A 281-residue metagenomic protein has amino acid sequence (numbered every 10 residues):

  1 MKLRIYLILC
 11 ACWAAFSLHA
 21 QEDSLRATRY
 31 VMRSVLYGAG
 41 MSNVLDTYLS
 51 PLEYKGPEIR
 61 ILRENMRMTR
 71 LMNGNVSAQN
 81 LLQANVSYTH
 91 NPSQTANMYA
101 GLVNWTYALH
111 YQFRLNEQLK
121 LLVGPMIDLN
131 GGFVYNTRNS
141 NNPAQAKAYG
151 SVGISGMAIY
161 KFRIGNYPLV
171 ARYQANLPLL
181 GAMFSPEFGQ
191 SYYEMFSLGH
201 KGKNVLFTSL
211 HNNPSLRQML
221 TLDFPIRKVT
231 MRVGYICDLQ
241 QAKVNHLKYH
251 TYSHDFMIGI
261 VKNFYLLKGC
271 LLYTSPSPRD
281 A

Functional and structural regions predicted by a protein language model:
Q21-Q79: Short glycine/proline- and aromatic-enriched beta-strand/turn motifs that initiate or cap beta-hairpins
R26-V35, M72-N80, E117-P125, A148 (+3 more regions): Outer-envelope beta-barrel architecture signal
R33-N43, N80-Y88, V123-F133, A158 (+2 more regions): Transmembrane beta-barrel strands of outer-membrane/channel proteins
E53-I61, N97-W105, L119, A144-I154 (+2 more regions): Residues that define the transmembrane beta-barrel architecture of outer-membrane proteins
I61-T69, W105-F113, P125, I154-Y160 (+3 more regions): Residues on the lipid-exposed face of transmembrane beta-strands in outer-membrane beta-barrel proteins
N141-I226: Outer-membrane beta-barrel transmembrane domain signature
P168, Q174-N176, F184-P186, L206 (+1 more regions): Predominantly the C-terminal beta-signal and adjacent terminal strand-loop region of outer-membrane beta-barrel
Y273-P278: Conserved small/polar residues in nucleotide/adenosyl-binding loops
